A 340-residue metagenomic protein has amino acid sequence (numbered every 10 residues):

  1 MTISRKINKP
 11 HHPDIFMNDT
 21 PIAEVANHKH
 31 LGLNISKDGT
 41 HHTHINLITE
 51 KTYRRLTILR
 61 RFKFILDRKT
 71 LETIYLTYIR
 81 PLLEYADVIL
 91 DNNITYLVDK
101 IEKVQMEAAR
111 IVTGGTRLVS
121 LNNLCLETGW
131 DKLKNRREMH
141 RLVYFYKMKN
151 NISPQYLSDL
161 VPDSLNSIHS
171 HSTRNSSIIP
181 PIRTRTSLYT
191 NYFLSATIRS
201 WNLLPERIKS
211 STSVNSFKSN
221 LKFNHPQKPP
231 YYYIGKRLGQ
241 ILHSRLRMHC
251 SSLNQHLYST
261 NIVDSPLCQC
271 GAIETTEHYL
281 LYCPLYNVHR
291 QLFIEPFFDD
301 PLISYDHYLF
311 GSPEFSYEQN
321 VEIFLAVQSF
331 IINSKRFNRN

Functional and structural regions predicted by a protein language model:
M1, L97-L165, H278: Short, charged alpha-helical motifs in flexible N/C-terminal segments and linkers
M1-A26: Short, conserved micro-motifs composed of acidic
T20-I89: Basic, alpha-helical interaction scaffolds
I22-V25, I65-L76, D131-R137, R183-L188 (+2 more regions): Structural motif
H30-D38, T52, I79, L83-L90 (+6 more regions): Short, conserved catalytic/metal-binding micro-motifs enriched in Asp/Glu and His
W130-K149, I179, L188-Y189, T197 (+1 more regions): Extended C-terminal regions of large enzymes
Q155-A196, K228-Y232, K236-R237, T260: Amphipathic alpha-helical
K222-N340: Family-specific functional microsites
